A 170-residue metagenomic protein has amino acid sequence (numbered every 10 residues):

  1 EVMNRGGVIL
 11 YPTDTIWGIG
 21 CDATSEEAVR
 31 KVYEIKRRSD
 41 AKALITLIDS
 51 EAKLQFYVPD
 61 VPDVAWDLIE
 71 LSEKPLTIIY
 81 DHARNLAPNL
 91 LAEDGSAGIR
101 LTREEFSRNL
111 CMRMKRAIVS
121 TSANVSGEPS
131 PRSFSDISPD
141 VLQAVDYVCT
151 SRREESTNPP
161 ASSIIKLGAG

Functional and structural regions predicted by a protein language model:
E1-G170: Active-site-adjacent structural elements in enzyme catalytic cores
